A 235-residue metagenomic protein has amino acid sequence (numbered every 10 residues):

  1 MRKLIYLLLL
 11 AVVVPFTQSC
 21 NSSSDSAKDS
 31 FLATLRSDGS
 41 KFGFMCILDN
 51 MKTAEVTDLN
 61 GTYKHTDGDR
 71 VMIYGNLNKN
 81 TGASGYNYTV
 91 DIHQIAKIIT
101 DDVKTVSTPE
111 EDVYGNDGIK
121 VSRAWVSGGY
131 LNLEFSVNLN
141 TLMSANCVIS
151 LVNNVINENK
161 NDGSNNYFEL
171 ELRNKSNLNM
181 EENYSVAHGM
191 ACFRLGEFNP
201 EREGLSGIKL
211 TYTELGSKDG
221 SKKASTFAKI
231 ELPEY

Functional and structural regions predicted by a protein language model:
M1-I5: Positively charged n-region of N-terminal signal peptides that target proteins for export
Y6-L10: Sec-dependent N-terminal signal peptides
P15-S19: C-terminal motif of bacterial Sec signal peptides marking the signal peptidase cleavage site
N21-S24: Bacterial signal peptide processing site
D29-Y235: First exposed extracellular module after export/assembly in secreted or surface-exposed proteins
